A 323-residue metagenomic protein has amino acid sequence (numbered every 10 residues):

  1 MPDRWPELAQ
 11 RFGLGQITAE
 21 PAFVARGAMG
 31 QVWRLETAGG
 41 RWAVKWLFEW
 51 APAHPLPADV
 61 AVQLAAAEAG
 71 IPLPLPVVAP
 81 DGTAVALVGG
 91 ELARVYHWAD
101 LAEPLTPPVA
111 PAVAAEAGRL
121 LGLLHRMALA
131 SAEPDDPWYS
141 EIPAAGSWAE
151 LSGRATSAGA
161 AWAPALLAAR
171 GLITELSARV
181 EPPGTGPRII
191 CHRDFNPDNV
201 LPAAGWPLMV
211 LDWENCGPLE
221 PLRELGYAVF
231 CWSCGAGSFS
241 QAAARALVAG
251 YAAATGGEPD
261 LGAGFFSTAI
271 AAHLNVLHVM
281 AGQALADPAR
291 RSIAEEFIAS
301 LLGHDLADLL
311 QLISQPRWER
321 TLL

Functional and structural regions predicted by a protein language model:
M1-P80, A204, R317-L323: Conserved NTP-binding catalytic cores of kinases and kinase-like/nucleotidyltransferase enzymes across multiple kinase
F12-A19, L172-G184: Short Pro/Gly-enriched beta-strand edge/turn motifs at strand-loop
A25-G39, A43-V44, P76, S177-R223 (+1 more regions): Active-site acidic catalytic loop and adjacent metal/ATP-binding pocket of ATP-dependent phosphoryl transfer enzymes
T37-E133: ATP-binding pocket architecture of kinase catalytic cores
P107-A165, G186-R188: A cross-family kinase active-site recognition segment
A112, E258-A269: All-alpha amphipathic helical-bundle segments outside canonical DNA-binding/catalytic cores that form hydrophobic
A155-S157, V276-L323: ATP/Mg2+ or Mg2+-diphosphate-binding catalytic cores that bind nucleotide phosphates or diphosphates via glycine-rich
L222-G256, I270-P288: Active-site activation/catalytic loop segments of kinase-like enzymes and analogous catalytic loops in related
